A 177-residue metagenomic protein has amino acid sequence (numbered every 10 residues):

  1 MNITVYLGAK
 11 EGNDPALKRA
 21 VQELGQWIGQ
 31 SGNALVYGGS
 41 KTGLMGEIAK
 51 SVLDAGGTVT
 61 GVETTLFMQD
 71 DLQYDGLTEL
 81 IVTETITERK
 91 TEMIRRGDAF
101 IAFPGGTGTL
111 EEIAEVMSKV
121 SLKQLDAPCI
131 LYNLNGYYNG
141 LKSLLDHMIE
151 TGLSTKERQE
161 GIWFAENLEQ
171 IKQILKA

Functional and structural regions predicted by a protein language model:
M1-R96, L134-E169, Q173-K176: A cross-family phosphate/adenosyl-ligand binding-site feature
G39, E63, T83-E84, F103-G105 (+3 more regions): Short beta->alpha connector loops at strand-helix junctions that form conserved, small/polar/Pro-enriched
K90-L122, I130: Active-site/ligand-binding-proximal alpha/beta "capping" segment
T109, K119-L125, H147-E150, S154: Alpha-helix capping at helix-to-loop junctions
